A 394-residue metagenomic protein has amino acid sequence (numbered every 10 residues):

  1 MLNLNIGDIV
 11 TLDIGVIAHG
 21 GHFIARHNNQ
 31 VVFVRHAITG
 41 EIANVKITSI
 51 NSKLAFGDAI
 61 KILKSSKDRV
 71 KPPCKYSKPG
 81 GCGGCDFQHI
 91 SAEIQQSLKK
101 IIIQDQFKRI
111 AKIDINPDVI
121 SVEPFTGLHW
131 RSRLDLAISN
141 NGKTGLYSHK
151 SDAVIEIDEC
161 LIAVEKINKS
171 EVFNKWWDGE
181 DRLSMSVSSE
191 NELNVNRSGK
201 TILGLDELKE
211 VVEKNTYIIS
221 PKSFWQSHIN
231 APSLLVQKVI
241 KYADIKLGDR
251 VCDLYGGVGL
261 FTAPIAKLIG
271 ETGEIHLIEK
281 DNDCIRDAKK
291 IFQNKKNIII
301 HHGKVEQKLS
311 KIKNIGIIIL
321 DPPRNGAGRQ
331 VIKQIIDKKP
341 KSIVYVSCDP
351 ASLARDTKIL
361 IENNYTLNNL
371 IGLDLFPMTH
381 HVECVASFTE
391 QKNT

Functional and structural regions predicted by a protein language model:
M1-K78, S151: Terminal RNA-binding accessory module
L2-D13, H19-G20, W177-G179, S188-T394: Rossmann-like S-adenosyl-L-methionine
A25, G40, C85, D349 (+1 more regions): Residue-level signal for inorganic ion chemistry
N28, N51, I138-K143, H149-S151 (+2 more regions): Short acidic-glycine loop/turn motifs at beta-strand connectors
Q30-F33, S151-V154, K200-I202, W225: Short, surface-exposed beta-strand-loop junctions and turns on beta-sheet-rich folds
V45, L136-I138, D181-L193: Broad, structure-driven detector of short, well-ordered beta-strand segments within folded domains
I60-K75, P79-E180: Extended interfacial segments that mediate partner engagement and assembly in macromolecular machines
